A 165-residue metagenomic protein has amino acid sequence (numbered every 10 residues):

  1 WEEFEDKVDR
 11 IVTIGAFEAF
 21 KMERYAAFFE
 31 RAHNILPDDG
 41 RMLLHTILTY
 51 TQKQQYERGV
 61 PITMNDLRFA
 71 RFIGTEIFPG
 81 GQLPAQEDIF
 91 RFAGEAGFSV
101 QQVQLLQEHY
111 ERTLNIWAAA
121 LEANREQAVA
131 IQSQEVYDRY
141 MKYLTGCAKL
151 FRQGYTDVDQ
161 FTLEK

Functional and structural regions predicted by a protein language model:
W1-I11: A short acidic, Gly/Pro-enriched loop at the edge of an enzyme's catalytic core that lines a small-molecule cofactor
E2, A16-F17, L48: Active-site-proximal loop/turn and secondary-structure-junction residues that shape catalytic pockets, frequently
D9-R24: A short SAM/SAH-binding and catalytic strip from SAM-dependent methyltransferases
Y25-A26, I77: A beta-rich soluble binding module of mature secreted/lumenal proteins
A26-R41: A short glycine-rich, Lys/Arg-flanked "PGG" loop and its adjoining helix->strand segment in the class I
H45: Alpha/beta-hydrolase-fold catalytic nucleophile elbow
L48-K165: Substrate-binding/catalytic lobe of Class I Rossmann-like enzymes that use SAM or dcSAM, i.e., the mid-to-C-terminal
